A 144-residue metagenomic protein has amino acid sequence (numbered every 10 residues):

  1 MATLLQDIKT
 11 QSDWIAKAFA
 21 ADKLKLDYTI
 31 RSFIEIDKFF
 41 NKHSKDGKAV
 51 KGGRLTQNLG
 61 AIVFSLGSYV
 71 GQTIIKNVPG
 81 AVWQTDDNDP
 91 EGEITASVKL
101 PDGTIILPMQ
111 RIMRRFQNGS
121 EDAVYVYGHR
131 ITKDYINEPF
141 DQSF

Functional and structural regions predicted by a protein language model:
M1-A61: N-terminal low-complexity, intrinsically disordered segments
Q6, T10-K17, I34-K42, K76 (+3 more regions): Charged/polar, solvent-exposed surface patches and flexible loops
D22, N41, G47-K48, N77 (+3 more regions): Amphipathic alpha-helical interaction segments
Q57, A61-R115: Amphipathic protein-protein interaction modules
T95-F144: A recognition module on extended beta-rich or small alphabeta surfaces enriched in W/G with H and D/E
